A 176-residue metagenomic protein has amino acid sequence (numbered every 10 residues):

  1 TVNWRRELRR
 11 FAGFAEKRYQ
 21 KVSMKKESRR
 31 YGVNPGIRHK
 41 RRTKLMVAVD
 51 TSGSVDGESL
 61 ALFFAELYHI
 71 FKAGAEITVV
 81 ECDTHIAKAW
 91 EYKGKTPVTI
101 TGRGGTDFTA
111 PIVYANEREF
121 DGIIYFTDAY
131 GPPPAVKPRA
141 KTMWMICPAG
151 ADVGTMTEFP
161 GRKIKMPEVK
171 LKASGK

Functional and structural regions predicted by a protein language model:
T1-L45, D56-E58, A73: Acidic, polar low-complexity linker/tail segments
T43, G53-E81, H85: …and closely analogous acidic/polar surface helices at protein-protein or active-site interfaces in A-domain-like
M46-V47, I124: Conserved beta-strand elements of the Class I
D50: Residues that scaffold, gate, or flank divalent-cation-dependent active/transport sites
Y68-A73, E117, M156-K176: P/S/T/G-enriched low-complexity
T78-P132, I146-T155, K165-K170: Von Willebrand factor
P133-K137: Short, T/G/N/S-enriched strand-turn elements that build extracellular solenoid repeat scaffolds
R139-T142: A short helix->loop->beta-strand "cap" motif at the edges of active sites that frequently abuts
